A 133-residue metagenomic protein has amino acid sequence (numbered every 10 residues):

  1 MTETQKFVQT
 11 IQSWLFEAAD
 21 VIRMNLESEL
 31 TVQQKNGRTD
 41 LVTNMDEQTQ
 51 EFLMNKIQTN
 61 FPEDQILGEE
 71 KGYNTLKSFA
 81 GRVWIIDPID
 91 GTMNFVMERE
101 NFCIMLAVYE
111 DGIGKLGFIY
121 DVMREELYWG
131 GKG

Functional and structural regions predicted by a protein language model:
M1-I89: N-terminal subdomain of lithium-sensitive/metallo-dependent phosphomonoesterases centered on the IMPase/IPPase/PAP
S78-G133: DPxDG-like acidic metal-binding loop motif
